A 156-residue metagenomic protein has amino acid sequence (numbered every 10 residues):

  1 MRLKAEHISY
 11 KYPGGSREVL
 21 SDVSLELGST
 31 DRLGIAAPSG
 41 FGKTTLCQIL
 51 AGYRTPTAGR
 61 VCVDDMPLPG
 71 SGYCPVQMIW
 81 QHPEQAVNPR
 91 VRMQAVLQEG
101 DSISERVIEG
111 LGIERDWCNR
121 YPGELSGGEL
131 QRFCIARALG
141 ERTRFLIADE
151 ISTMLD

Functional and structural regions predicted by a protein language model:
M1-A5, S9-D22, S29: A short, flexible loop at the N-terminus of ABC-type nucleotide-binding domains that lies
A36-P38: The feature captures the beta-strand-to-loop junction immediately N-terminal to the Walker
A51: Helix-to-loop junction immediately C-terminal to a conserved catalytic motif
G59-G72, I103: Conserved ABC transporter NBD signature motif
H82, P89-S104: Q-loop/switch helix immediately C-terminal to the Walker
Y121-L125, E129: Conserved ABC ATPase signature
I135, I147: Hydrophobic anchor residue at the start of the ABC signature
